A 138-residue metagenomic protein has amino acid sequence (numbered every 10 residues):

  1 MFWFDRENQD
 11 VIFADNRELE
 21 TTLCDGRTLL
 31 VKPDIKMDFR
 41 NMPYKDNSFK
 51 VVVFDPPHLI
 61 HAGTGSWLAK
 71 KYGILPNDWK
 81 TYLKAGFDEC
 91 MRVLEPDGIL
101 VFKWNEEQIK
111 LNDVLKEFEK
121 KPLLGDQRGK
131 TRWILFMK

Functional and structural regions predicted by a protein language model:
M1-K138: Class I S-adenosyl-L-methionine-dependent methyltransferase catalytic core
